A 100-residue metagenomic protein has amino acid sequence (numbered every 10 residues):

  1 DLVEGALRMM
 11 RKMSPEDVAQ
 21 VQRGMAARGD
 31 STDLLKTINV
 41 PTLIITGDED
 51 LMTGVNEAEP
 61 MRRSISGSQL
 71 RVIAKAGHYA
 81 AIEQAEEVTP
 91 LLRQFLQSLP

Functional and structural regions predicted by a protein language model:
D1-N39: Conserved alpha/beta-hydrolase catalytic His-Asp/Glu region
L2, L51-E57: Conserved alpha/beta-hydrolase "acid-adjacent" motif
A6, Q22, M61, V88 (+2 more regions): Hydrophobic "lid"/C-terminal helical patch of Rossmann-like NAD(P)-dependent dehydrogenase/epimerase domains
K12, R28-G29, L51-M52, Y79-I82: A short, basic/aromatic alpha-helical/loop segment that forms part of the nucleotidyl-sugar donor-binding site
D33, N56, P60, E83-E87: Generic recognition of short, well-ordered alpha-helical segments
I38, I44-T46, D50: Short beta-strand/loop motif that positions the catalytic acidic residue of the alpha/beta-hydrolase fold
N39-V40, G67: Active-site acidic short loop of glycosyltransferases
S66-P100: Catalytic active-site module of serine/aspartate enzymes centered on a nucleophile-bearing elbow/loop
